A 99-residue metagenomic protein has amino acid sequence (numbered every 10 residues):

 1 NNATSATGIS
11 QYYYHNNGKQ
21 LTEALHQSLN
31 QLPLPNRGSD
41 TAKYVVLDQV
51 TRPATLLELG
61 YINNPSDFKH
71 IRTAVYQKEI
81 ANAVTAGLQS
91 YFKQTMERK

Functional and structural regions predicted by a protein language model:
N1-K99: Active-site-proximal helix/loop segments of hydrolytic enzymes
